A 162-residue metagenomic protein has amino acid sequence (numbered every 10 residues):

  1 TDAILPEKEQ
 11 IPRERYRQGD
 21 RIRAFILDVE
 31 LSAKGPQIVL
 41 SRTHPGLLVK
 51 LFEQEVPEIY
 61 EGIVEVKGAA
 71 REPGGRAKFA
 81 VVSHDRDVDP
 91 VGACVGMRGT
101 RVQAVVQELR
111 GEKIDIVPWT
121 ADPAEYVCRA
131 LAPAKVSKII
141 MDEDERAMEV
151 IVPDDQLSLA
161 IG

Functional and structural regions predicted by a protein language model:
T1-I161: RNA-contacting regions in translation and RNA-metabolism proteins, encompassing KH/S1 modules where present
